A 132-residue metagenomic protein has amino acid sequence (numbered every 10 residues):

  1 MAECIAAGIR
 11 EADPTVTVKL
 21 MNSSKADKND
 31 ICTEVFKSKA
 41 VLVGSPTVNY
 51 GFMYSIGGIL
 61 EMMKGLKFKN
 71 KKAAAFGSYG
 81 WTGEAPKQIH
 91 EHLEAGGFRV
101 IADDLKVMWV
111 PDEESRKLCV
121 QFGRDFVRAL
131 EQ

Functional and structural regions predicted by a protein language model:
M1-S24, I31-Q132: FMN-binding flavodoxin-like domain, especially the glycine-rich phosphate-binding loop
